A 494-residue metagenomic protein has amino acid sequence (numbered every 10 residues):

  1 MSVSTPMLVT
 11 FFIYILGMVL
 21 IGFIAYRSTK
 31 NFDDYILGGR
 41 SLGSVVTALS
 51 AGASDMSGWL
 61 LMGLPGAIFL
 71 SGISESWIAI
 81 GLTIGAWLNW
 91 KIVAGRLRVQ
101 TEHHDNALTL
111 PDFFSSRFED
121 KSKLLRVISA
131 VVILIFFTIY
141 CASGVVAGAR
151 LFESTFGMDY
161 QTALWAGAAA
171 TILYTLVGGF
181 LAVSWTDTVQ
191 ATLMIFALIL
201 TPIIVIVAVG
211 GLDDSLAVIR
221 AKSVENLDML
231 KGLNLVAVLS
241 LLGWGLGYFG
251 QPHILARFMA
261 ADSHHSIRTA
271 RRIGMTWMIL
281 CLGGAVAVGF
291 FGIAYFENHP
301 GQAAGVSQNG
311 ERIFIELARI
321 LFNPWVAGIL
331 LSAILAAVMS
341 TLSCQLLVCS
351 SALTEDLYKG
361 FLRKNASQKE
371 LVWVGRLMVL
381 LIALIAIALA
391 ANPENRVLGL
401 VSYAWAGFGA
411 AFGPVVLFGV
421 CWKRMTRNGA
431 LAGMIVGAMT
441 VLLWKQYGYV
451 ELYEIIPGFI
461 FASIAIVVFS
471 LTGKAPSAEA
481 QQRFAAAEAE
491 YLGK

Functional and structural regions predicted by a protein language model:
M1-K494: Membrane-embedded helix-loop-helix hairpins and adjacent transmembrane boundary segments in multi-pass transporters
